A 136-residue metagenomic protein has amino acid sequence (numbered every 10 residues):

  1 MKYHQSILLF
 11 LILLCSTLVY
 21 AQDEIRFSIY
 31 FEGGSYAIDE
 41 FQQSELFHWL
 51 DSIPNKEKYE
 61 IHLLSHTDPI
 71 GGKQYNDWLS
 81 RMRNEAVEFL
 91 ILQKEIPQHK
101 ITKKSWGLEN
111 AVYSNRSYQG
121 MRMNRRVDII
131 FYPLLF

Functional and structural regions predicted by a protein language model:
M1-L8: Bacterial N-terminal signal peptides that target proteins for export
L14-T17: N-terminal signal peptide c-region/cleavage motif recognized by signal peptidases
Y20-Q22: Boundary of Sec targeting at the N-terminus
I25-F27, G34, E57-Y59, P97-H99 (+1 more regions): Envelope-exposed proteins and targeting segments
R26-Y30, L64-P69: A short small-residue
F31-L64, I129: Periplasmic peptidoglycan-binding/anchoring modules of Gram-negative envelope and division proteins
T67-L134: Periplasmic OmpA-like peptidoglycan-binding domain that tethers envelope proteins to the cell wall
